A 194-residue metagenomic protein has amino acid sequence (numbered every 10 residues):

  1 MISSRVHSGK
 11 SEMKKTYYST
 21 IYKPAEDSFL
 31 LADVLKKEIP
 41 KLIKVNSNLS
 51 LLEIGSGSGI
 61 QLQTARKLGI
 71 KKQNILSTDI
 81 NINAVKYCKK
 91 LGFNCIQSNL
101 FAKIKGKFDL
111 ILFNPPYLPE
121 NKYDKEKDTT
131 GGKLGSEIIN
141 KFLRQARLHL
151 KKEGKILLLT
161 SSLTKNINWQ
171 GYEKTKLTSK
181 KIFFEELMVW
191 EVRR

Functional and structural regions predicted by a protein language model:
I2-R5, Y17-K37, S56-I70, T78-R194: S-adenosylmethionine
L42-N46, I104-G106: Glycine-rich phosphate-binding loop signature in dinucleotide/nucleotide-binding domains
N46-N48, K72, E153: A general structural motif
N48-G57: Conserved class I S-adenosyl-L-methionine
I75: Conserved "HGTGT" condensation-loop signature of ketosynthase/thiolase-family condensing enzymes that catalyze
